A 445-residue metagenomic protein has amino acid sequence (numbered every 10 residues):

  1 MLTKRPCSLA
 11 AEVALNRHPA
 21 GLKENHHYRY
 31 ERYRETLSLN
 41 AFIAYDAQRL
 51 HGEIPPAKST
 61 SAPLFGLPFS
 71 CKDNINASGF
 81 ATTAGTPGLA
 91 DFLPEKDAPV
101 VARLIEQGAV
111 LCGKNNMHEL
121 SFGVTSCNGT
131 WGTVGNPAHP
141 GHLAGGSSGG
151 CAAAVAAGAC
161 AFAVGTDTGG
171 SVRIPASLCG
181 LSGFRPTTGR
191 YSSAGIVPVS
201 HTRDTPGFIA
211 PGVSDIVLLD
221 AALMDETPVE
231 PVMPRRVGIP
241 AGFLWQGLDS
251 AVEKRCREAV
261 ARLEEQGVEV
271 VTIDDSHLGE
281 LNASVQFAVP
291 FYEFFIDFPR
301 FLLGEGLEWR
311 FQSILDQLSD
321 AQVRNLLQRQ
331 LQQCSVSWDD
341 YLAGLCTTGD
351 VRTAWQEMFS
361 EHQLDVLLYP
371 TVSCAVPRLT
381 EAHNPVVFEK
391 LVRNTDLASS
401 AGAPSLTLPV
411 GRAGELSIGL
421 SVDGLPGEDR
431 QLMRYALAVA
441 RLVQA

Functional and structural regions predicted by a protein language model:
M1-S59, A222-R393, S400, R441-A445: Amidase signature
L2-T168, A261, Q266, F359-E361: Gly/Ser-rich catalytic/binding loops embedded in alpha/beta enzyme cores
E35, A102, E106-Q107, A157 (+4 more regions): Structural helix-boundary/capping segments
T82, F122-S126, R173-L178, G195-I196 (+4 more regions): Short acidic, glycine/serine/threonine-rich loops at helix termini
A84-A90, A382-V386, V422: Short glycine-enriched, charge-decorated loop/helix-capping segments at active-site entrances that position
M117-E119, T168-G169, S276-L278, S373 (+1 more regions): Conserved beta-strand edge residues that scaffold enzyme active sites
G129-G132, C179-G183, F287-F291, P385-V387 (+1 more regions): Short, hinge-like loop/turn segments at secondary-structure boundaries
